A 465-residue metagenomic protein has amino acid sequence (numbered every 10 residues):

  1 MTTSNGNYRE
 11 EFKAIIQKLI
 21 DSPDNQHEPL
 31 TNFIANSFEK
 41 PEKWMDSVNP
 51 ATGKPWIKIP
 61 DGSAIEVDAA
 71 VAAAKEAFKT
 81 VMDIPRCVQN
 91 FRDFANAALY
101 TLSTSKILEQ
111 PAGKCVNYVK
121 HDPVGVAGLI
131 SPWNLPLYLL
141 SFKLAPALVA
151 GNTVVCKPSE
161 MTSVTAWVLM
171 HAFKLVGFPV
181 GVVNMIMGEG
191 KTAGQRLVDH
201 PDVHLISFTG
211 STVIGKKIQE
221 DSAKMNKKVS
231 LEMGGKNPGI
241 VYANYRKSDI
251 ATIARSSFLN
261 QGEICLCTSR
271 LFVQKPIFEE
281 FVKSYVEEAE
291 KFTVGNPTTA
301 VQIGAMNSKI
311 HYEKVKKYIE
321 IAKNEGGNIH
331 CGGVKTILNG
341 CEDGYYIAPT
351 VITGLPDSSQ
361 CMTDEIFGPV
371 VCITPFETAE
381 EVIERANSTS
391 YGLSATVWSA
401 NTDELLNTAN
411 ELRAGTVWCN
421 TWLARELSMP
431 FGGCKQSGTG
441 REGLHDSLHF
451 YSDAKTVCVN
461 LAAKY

Functional and structural regions predicted by a protein language model:
T2-M82: Short, structured beta/alpha segment
T2-T3, A51-I57, V203, I240 (+2 more regions): Conserved C-terminal structural/oligomerization subdomain of aldehyde/semialdehyde dehydrogenase
P50, A64-V67, R246-I250, F278 (+3 more regions): Residues at or immediately preceding the N-termini of alpha-helices
G53, F91, G151, V183 (+7 more regions): Residue-level signal for inorganic ion chemistry
I65-D68, A72, M82-S103, C115: Long amphipathic alpha-helix in the N-terminal Rossmann-like dinucleotide-binding domain of NAD(P)-dependent
S103-S248, A300, F376: Rossmann-like NAD(P) dinucleotide-binding subdomain of oxidoreductase/dehydrogenase enzymes
I130, E189, T209, S256 (+3 more regions): Conserved residues at the C-terminal ends of beta-strands
V213-P356, C419: ALDH superfamily catalytic-core signature
